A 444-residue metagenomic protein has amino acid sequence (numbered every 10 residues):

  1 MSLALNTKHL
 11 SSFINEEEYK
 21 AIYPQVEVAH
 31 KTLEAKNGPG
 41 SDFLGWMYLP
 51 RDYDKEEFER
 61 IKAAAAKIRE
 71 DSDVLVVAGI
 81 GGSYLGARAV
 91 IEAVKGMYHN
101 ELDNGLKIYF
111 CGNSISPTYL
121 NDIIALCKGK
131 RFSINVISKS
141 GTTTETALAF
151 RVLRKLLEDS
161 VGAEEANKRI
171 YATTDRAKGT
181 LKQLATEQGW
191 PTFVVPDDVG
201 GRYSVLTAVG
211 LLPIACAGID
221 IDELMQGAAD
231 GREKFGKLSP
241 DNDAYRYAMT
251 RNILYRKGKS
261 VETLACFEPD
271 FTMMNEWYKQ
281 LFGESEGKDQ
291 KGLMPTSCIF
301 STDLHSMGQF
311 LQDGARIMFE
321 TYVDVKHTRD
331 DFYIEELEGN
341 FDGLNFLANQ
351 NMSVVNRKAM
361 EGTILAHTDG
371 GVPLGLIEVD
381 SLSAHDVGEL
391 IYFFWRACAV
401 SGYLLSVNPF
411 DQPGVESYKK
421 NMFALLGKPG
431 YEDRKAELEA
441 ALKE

Functional and structural regions predicted by a protein language model:
M1-R69, L337-D342, F346, R434-E444: Extended, charge-enriched "interface" segments that sit outside catalytic cores
R60-D73, I123-F132, R251-S260, L311-R316: Glycine-rich phosphate/diphosphate-binding loops that line cofactor/substrate pockets in enzymes
A66-L238: Glycine-rich phosphate-binding loops that contact phosphosugars or nucleotide phosphates
S83-G86, S116-Y119, T142-E145, K178-K182 (+6 more regions): Flexible loop/turn segments at secondary-structure boundaries
E92-K95, I124-C127, R151-L153, T186-Q188 (+4 more regions): Short, solvent-exposed amphipathic alpha-helical segments in soluble enzyme and RNA/protein-processing domains
D159-T321, K326, G414-E444: Active-site phosphate/pyrophosphate-binding segments
T296-S383: Helicase-primase coupling helices
G375-I377, S381-E444: C-terminal helical/tail subdomains of lipid-metabolizing enzymes
